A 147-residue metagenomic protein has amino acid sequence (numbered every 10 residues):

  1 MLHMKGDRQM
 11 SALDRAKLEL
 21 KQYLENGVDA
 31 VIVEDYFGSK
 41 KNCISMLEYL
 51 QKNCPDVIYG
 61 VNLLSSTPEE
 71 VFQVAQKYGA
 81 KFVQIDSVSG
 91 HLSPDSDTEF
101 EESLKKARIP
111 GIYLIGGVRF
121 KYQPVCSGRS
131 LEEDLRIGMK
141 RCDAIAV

Functional and structural regions predicted by a protein language model:
M1-V57, R129-D143: Conserved N-terminal beta1-alpha1 strand-loop-helix module at the mouth
H3-D7, E69-A144: Conserved anion-binding
M10-L18, S66-E69, S96-D97: Glycine-rich anion/phosphate-binding loops
D35-S39, I58-Y59, H91-P94, K121-Y122: Short linear motifs at secondary-structure transitions and domain/linker junctions
S39-S65, E99-G116: Alpha-helix-loop-beta-strand connector modules within alpha/beta enzyme cores
